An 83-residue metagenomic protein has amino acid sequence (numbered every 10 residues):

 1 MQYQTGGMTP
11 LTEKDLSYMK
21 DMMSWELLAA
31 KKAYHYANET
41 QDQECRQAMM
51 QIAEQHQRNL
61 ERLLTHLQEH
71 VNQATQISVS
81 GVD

Functional and structural regions predicted by a protein language model:
M1-D83: His/Met- and acidic-residue-enriched segments that coordinate or traffic transition-metal cofactors and support
